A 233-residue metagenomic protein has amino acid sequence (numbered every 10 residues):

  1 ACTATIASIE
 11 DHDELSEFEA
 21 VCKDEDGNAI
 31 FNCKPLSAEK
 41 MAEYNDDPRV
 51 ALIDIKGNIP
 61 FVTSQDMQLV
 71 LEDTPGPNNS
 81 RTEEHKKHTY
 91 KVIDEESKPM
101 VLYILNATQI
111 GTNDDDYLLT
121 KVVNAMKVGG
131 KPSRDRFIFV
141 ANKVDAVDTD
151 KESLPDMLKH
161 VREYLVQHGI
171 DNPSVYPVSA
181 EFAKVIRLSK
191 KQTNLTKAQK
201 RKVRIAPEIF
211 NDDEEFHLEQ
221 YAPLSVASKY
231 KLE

Functional and structural regions predicted by a protein language model:
A1-L232: Globular "head" domains of long coiled-coil molecular machines
